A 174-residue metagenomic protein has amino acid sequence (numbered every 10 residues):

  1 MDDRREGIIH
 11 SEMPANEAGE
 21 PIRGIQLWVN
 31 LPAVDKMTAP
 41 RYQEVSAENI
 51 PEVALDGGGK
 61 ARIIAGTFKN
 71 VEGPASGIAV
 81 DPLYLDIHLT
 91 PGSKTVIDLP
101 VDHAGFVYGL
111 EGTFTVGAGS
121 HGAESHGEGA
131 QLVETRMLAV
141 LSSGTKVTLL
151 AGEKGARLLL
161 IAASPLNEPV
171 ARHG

Functional and structural regions predicted by a protein language model:
M1-G174: Jelly-roll (double-stranded beta-helix
